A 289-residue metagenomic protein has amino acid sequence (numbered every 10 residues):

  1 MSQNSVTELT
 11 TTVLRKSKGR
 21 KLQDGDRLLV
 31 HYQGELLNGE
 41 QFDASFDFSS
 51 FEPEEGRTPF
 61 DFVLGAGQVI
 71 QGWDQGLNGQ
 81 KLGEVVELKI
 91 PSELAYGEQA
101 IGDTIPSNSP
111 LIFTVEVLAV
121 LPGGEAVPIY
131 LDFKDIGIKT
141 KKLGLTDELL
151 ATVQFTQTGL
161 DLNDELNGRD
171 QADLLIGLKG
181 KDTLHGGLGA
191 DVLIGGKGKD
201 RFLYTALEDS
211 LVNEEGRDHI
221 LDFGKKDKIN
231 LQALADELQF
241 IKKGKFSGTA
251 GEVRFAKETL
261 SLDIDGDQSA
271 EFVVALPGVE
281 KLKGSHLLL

Functional and structural regions predicted by a protein language model:
M1-T158, L162: Cross-family detector of peptidyl-prolyl cis-trans isomerase
V13, L64-G65, I90, V117 (+4 more regions): Hydrophobic residues in beta-strands and at strand termini
E35-L37, T205, Q232, S261-D265: Predominantly extracellular/luminal cell-surface or secreted proteins
I136, T146-A151, F155, G244-L289: Low-complexity acidic/polar repeat-biased segments
G159-L162, G168, G266-Q268: Residues in Ca2+-coordinating acidic/glycine-rich loops
N163-N167, A172-I241: Acidic, glycine-rich calcium-binding repeat modules characteristic of RTX/beta-roll and related beta-solenoid repeat
